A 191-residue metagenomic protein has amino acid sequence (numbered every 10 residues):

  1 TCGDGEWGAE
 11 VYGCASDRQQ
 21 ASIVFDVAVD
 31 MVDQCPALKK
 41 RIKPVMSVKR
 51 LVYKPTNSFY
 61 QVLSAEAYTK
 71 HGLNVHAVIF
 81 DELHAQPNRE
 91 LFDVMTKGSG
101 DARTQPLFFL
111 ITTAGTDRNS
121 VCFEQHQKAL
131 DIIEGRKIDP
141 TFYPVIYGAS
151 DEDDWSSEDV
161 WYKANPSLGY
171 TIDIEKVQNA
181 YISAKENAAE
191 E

Functional and structural regions predicted by a protein language model:
T1-E191: Phosphate/NTP-binding elements of NTP-utilizing enzymes
